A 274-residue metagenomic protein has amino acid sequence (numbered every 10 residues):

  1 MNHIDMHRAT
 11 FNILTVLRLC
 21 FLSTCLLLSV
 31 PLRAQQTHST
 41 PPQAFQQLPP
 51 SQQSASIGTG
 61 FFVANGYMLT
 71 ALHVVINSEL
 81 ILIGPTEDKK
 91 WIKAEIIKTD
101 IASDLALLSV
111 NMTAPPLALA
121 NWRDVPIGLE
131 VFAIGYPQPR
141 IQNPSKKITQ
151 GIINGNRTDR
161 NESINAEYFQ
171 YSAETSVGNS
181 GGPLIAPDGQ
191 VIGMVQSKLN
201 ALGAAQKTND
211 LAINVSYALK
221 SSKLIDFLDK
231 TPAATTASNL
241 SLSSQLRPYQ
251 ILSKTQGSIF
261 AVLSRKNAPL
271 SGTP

Functional and structural regions predicted by a protein language model:
M1-T15: N-terminal secretory signal peptides that target proteins for export/translocation
V16-S29: Bacterial N-terminal signal peptides
V30-A34: Sec/Tat signal peptide C-region and signal peptidase I cleavage site
Q35-L48, P116, P137-I141, V191 (+1 more regions): C-terminal cap/linker of serine protease catalytic domains
Q47-A71, K90-K93, P115-A118, G181 (+3 more regions): A conserved glycine-rich beta-strand in the N-terminal activation segment of trypsin-fold
I57, A64-N143, N165-Y168, K230-L242: Conserved active-site neighborhood of the chymotrypsin/trypsin-like protease fold
N65, I97-T99, N156, P187 (+1 more regions): Residue-level recognition of beta-strand microenvironments
L117-E167, T175-N179, V195-Q206: Flexible, gly/ser-rich surface segments that form the specificity/activation loops bordering the active-site cleft
